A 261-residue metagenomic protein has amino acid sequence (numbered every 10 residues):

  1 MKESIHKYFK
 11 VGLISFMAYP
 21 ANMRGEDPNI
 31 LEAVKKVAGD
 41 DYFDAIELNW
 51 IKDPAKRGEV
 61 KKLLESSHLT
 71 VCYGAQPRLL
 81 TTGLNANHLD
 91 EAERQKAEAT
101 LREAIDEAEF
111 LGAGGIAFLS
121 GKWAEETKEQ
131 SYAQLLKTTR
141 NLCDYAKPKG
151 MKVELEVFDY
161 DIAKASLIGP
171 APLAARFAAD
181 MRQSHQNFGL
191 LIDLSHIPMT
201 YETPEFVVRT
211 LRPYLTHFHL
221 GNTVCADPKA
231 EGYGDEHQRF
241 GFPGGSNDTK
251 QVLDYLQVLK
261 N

Functional and structural regions predicted by a protein language model:
M1-I105, E109, K147, H185-N187: N-terminal pre-domain/capping segments
M1-Y19, M23-K36, Y42, G112-G114 (+2 more regions): Histidine-acidic metal/acid-base catalytic patches
K2-E3, N87-G189, M199: Active-site acidic/histidine proton-transfer and metal-coordination neighborhood in alpha/beta enzyme cores
L13-M17, L48-W50, Y73-P77, F118-S120 (+3 more regions): A cross-domain feature marking catalytic cores of carbohydrate-active enzymes and several ubiquitous metabolic/repair
P20-E26, A45-E59, A124-E126, D161-I168 (+3 more regions): Acidic-and-aromatic substrate-binding clefts and catalytic sites of carbohydrate-active enzymes
E26-P28, V60-L64, N87, Q130-A133 (+3 more regions): Short, glycine/charged-enriched secondary-structure capping and boundary segments
A45, H68-L69, I105, M151-E154 (+2 more regions): Residue-level detection of beta-strand scaffold positions
S66-R78, L136-P148, A175-M181, N247-L259: Alpha-helix-loop-beta-strand connector modules within alpha/beta enzyme cores
